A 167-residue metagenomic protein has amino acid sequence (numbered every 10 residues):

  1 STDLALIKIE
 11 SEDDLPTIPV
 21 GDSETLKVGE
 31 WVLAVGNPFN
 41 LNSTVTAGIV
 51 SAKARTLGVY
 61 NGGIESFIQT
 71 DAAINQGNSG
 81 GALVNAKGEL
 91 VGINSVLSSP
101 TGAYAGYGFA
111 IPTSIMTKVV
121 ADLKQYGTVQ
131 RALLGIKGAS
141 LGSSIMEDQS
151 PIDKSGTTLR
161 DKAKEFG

Functional and structural regions predicted by a protein language model:
S1-K164: Serine-dependent protease modules
G167: Conserved PDZ fold ligand-binding element
